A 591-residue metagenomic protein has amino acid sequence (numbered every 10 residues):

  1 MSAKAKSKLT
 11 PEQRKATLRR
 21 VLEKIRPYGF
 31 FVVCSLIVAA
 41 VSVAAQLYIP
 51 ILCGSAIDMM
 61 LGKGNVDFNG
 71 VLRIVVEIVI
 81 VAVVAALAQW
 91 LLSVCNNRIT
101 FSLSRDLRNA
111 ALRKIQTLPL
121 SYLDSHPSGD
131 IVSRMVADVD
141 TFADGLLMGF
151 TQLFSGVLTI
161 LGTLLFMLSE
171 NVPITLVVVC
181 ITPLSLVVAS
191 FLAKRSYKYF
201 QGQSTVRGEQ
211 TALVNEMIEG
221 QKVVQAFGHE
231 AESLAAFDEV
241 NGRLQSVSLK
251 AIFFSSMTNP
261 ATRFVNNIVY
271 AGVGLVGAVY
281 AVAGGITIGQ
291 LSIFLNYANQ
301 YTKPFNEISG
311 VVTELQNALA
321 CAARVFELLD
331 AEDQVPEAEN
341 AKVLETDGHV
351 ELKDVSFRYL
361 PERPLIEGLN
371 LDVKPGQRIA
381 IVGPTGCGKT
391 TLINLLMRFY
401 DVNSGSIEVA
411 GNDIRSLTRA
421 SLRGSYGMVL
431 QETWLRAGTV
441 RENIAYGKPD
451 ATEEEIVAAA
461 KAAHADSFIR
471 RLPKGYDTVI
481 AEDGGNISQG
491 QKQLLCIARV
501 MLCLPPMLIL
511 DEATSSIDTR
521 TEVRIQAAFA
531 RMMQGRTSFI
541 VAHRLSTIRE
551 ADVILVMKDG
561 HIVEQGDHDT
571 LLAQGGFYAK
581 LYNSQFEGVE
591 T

Functional and structural regions predicted by a protein language model:
M1-Q46, L61-V75, L92-N96, T100 (+8 more regions): Membrane-integrated ABC transporters
S2-P11, F101, N109-S133, A137-V139 (+6 more regions): Short intracellular "coupling" helices and adjacent cytoplasmic loop segments at the cytosolic face of multi-pass
T17, I25-Y28, I57, L92 (+4 more regions): Juxtamembrane loop-to-helix connectors within ABC transporter transmembrane domains
R19-L22, F30-I51, S55, I74 (+6 more regions): Alpha-helical segments in transporter systems
P27, F31-A44, E77, V81-A85 (+3 more regions): Transmembrane helices of ABC transporter permease
P27, L120-S121, A137-L146, F150 (+6 more regions): An intracellular "coupling" helix at the cytosolic face of ABC transporter transmembrane type-1 domains
H229, F253, Y270, Q300-L328: Cytosolic ends of transmembrane helices, especially the final helix of ABC transmembrane type-1 domains
E337, V343-T591: ABC-type nucleotide-binding domain
